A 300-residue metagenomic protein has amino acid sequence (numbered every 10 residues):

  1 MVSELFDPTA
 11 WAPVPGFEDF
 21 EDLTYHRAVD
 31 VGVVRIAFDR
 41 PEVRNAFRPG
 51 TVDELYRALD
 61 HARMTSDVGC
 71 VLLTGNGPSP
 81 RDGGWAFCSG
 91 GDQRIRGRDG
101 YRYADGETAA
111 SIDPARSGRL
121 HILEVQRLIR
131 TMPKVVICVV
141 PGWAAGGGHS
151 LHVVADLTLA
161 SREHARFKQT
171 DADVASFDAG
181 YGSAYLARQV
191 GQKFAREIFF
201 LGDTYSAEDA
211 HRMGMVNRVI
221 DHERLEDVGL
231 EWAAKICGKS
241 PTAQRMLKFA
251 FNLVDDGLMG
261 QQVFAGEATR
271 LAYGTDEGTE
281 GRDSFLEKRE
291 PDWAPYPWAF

Functional and structural regions predicted by a protein language model:
M1-P78: Conserved CoA-thioester-binding segment of acyl-CoA-metabolizing enzymes
I36, R40, E54-L55, L73 (+7 more regions): Terminal peptide-recognition signature
R40-P41, K239-S240, K288: Short loop-to-helix capping motifs
V43, G75-V125, A175: Glycine- (often His-adjacent) and acidic-residue-rich active-site loop that binds/positions the CoA thioester
R127-Q244, T275, T279, D283: Crotonase-fold acyl-CoA enzyme core
I198, A250, V254, E267-Y273: Helix-loop "lid/cap" segments that line or gate small-molecule binding pockets
D255, G260, E290-F300: Short C-terminal tail/terminal secondary-structure segment of NAD(P)H-dependent dehydrogenase/reductase domains
